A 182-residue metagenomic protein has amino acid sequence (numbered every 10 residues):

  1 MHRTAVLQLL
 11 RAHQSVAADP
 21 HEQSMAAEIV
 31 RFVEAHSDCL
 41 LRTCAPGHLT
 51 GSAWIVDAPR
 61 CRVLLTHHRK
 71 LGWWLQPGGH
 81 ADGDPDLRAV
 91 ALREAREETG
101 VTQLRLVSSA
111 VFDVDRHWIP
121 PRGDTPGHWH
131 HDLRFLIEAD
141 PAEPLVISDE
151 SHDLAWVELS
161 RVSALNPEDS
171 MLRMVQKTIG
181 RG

Functional and structural regions predicted by a protein language model:
M1-E28, T99: Predominantly extracellular/luminal regions of secreted and cell-surface proteins, especially disulfide-bonded
M1-L7, D38-H48, P85-R88, G123-H131: Short charge-dense sequence patches
Q8-L9, P20, A53, C61 (+3 more regions): Short low-complexity stretches enriched in small and charged residues
S15-S52: Acidic, metal-coordinating catalytic segment for phosphate/diphosphate chemistry, firing primarily on the Nudix
L40-Q76: N-terminal strand-loop-strand
D82-S170: Unchanged
N166-G182: Charged phosphate-binding loop/patch that engages nucleotide di/tri-phosphates or the phosphate backbone of nucleic
